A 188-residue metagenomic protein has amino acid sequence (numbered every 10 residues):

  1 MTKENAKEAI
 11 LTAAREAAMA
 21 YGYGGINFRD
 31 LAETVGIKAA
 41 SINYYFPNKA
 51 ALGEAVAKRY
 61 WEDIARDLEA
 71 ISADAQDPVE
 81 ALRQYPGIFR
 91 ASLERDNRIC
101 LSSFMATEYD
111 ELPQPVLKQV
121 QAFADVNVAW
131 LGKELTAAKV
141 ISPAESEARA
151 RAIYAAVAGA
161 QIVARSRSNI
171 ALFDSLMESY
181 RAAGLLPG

Functional and structural regions predicted by a protein language model:
N5-A9, A13-A51, A55: Helix-turn-helix
F28, G53, L82, I99-S103 (+3 more regions): A general structural signal for well-ordered alpha-helical segments in protein cores
K49, V56, Y60, I64 (+5 more regions): Hydrophobic/aromatic residues within well-ordered alpha-helical segments
A55-K58, E69-R98, R149-I153: Hydrophobic alpha-helical connector segments
A75-Q76, P113-Q114, A124-I153, G184-G188: Hydrophobic alpha-helical bundle segments that form small-molecule/ligand-binding pockets
A81, E94-P115: Amphipathic alpha-helical segments used for helix-helix packing
S92, K133, Y154-L172, A183-G188: Amphipathic C-terminal alpha-helical segment
